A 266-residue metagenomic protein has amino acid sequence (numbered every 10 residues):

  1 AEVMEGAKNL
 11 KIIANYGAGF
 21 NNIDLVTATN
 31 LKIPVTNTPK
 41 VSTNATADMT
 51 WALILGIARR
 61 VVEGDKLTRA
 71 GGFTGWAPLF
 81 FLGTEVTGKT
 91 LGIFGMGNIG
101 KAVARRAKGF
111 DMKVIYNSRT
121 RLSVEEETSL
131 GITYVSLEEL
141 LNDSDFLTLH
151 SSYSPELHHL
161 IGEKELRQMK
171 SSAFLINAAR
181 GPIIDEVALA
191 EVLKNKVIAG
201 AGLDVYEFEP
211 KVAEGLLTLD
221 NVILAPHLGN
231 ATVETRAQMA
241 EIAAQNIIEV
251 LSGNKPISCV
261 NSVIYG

Functional and structural regions predicted by a protein language model:
A1-E2, R121-G215, A231: Rossmann-like adenosine-cofactor binding region
A1-T36, N142, G162-Q168: An N-terminal-biased, well-structured beta-alpha scaffold segment characteristic of Rossmann-like dinucleotide-binding
L10, T87-T90, E163, S172: Phosphate-coordination loops involved in phosphoryl transfer and adenosine-cofactor binding
Y16-G17, K32-N44, S118, L137-E138 (+1 more regions): Short beta->alpha connector loops at strand-helix junctions that form conserved, small/polar/Pro-enriched
L31, P39-T90, A102-R105, G109 (+3 more regions): Phosphate-binding beta-alpha-beta segment of Rossmann-like dinucleotide-binding domains, i.e., the NAD(P)
V35-T36, M49, S172-G266: Rossmann-like dinucleotide-binding domain for NAD(H)/NADP(H)
M96-G97: Glycine-rich Rossmann-fold phosphate-binding loop(s) that bind the pyrophosphate of adenine dinucleotide cofactors
